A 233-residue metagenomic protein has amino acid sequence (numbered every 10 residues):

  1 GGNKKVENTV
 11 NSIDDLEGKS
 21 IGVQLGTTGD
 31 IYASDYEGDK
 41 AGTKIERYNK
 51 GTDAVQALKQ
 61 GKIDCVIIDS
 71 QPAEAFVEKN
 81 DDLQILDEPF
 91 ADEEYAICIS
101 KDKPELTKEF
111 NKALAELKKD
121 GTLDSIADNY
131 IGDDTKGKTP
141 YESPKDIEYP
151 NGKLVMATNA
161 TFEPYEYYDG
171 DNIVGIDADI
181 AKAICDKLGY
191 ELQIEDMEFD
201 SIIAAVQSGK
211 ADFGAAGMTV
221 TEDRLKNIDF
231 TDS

Functional and structural regions predicted by a protein language model:
G1-D15, D82-P89, K182, D186 (+1 more regions): Acidic, polar ligand-binding/catalytic clefts
G1-G51, S70-E74, T158-P164, I173-D186 (+1 more regions): Bilobed "Venus flytrap"/periplasmic-binding protein-like clamshell domains and structurally analogous long
G1-K4, S70, E74-K112, G137-S143 (+2 more regions): Periplasmic-binding protein-like
K4-E7, S20, L25-T28, E74 (+2 more regions): Extended ligand-binding regions for polar small-molecule ligands
S20, D64-C65, Q84, A96 (+2 more regions): Short, Asp-centered acidic motifs that coordinate Mg2+ and/or phosphate in catalytic or ligand-binding sites
T28-E46, D81, I85-P89, K112-N151: Ligand-binding clefts/hinges and TM-proximal coupling segments of bilobed small-molecule sensing domains
I31-E37, T52, Q56-A91, S201-Q207 (+1 more regions): A ligand-binding cleft/hinge motif common to bilobed small-molecule-binding domains
R47, E109, S125, Y149-M218: Extracytoplasmic small-molecule ligand-binding "clamshell" domains of the periplasmic binding protein/Venus flytrap
